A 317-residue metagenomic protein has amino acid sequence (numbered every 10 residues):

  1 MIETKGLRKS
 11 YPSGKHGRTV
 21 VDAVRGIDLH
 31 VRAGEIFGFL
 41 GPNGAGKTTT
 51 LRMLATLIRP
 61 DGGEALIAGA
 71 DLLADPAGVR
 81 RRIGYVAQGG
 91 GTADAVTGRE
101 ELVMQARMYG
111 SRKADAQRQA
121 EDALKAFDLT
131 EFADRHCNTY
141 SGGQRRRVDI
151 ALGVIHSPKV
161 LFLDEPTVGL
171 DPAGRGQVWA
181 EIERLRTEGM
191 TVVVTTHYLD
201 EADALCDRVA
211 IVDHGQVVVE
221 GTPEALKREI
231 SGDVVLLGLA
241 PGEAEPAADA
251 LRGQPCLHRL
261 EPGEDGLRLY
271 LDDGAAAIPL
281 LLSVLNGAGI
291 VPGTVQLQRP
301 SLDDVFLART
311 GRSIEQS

Functional and structural regions predicted by a protein language model:
I2-T4, K9-H214, V218-V219: ABC transporter nucleotide-binding domains
K9, D134, P262, V295-L297: Hydrophobic/anchoring residues in structured secondary elements
K9, L29, L237-L239, L269 (+1 more regions): Preference for bulky hydrophobic residues occupying beta-strand positions in well-ordered beta-sheet regions
G26, A225, S301: Amphipathic alpha-helical recognition patches that constitute DNA-binding helices
R80, L124, A151, K227 (+2 more regions): Conserved protein kinase catalytic domain
W179-D272: ABC transporter nucleotide-binding domain
D273-S317: C-terminal coupling/interaction segments
